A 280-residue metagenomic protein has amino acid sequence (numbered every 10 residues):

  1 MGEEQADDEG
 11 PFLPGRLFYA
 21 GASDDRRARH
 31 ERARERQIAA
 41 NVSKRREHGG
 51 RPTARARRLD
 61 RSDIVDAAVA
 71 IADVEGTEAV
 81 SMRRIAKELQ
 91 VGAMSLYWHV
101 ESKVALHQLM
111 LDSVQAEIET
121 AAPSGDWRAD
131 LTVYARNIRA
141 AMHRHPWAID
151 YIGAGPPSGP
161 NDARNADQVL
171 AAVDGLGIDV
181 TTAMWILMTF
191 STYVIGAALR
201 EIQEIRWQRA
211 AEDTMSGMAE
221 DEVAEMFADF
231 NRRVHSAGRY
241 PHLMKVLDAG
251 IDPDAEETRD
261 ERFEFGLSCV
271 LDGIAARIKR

Functional and structural regions predicted by a protein language model:
M1-R58, A237, P241-G250: N-terminal intrinsically disordered/low-complexity leader segments
G2-Q5, L13, D213-R280: A structured, mid-to-C-terminal "fold-capping" secondary-structure block
D63, A67, I71-A105, L109: Helix-turn-helix
D63-A70, A105-T120, V133-N137, R164 (+1 more regions): Alpha-helical structural segments
A67-E75, S113, E117, P123 (+6 more regions): Solvent-exposed, amphipathic alpha-helical segments
E119-R164, V180-F190: Hydrophobic alpha-helical connector segments
D150-I152, R206, L243, A255: Short, hydrophobic secondary-structure boundary micro-motifs
D167-L187, S191-Y193, A197-D229, A255 (+1 more regions): Hydrophobic alpha-helical bundle segments that form small-molecule/ligand-binding pockets
